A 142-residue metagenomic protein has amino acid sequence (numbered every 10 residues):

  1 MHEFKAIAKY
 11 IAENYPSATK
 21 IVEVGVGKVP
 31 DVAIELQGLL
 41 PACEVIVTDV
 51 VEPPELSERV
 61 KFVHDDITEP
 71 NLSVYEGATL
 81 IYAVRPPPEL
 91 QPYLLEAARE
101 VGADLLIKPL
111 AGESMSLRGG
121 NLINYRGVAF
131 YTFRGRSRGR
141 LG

Functional and structural regions predicted by a protein language model:
M1-T19: S-adenosyl-L-methionine
S17-V29: Conserved class I S-adenosyl-L-methionine
K28-P41: Conserved SAM-binding loop of SAM-dependent methyltransferases across substrates and taxa, primarily the Class I
G38-E44, E100-G102: Conserved S-adenosyl-L-methionine
E44-V50: Conserved SAM-binding motif I beta-strand of class I
S57-P70: Conserved SAM-binding strand-loop segment of SAM-dependent methyltransferases
L72-L80: A short acidic, Gly/Pro-enriched loop at the edge of an enzyme's catalytic core that lines a small-molecule cofactor
P88-G142: C-terminal substrate-binding/active-site "lid" region of AdoMet-derived donor-dependent transferases
